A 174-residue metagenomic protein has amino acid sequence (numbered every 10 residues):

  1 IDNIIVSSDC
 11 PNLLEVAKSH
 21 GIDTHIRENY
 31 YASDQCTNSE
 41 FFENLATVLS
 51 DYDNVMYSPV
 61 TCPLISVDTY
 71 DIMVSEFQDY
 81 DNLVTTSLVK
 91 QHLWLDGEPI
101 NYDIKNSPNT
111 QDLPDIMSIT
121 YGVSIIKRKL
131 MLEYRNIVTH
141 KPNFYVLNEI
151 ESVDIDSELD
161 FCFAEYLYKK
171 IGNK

Functional and structural regions predicted by a protein language model:
I1-I5, I150-E151: Short active-site oxyanion
D2, D53, Y80-L83: Conserved acidic residues
I4-S8, V84-T86: Short internal beta-strands
I5, P11-M56, L64-I72: Short phosphate-binding loop-to-helix
S33-N38, L93-L95, I155: Short, charged, surface-exposed secondary-structure boundary motifs
E40-F41, C62-E149: Conserved core of the sugar-phosphate nucleotidyltransferase
E133, F144-V146, E151-K174: Hydrophobic helical membrane-anchoring modules
